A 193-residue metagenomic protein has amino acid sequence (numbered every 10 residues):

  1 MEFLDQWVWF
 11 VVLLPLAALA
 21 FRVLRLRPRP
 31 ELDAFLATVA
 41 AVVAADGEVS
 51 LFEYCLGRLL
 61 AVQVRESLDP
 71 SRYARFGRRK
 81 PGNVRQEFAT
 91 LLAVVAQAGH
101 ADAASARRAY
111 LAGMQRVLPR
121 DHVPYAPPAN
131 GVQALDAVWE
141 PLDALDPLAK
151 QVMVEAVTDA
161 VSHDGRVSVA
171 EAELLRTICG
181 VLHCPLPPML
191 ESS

Functional and structural regions predicted by a protein language model:
M1-A44, L51-S193: Small-residue-enriched hydrophobic alpha-helices in membranes
